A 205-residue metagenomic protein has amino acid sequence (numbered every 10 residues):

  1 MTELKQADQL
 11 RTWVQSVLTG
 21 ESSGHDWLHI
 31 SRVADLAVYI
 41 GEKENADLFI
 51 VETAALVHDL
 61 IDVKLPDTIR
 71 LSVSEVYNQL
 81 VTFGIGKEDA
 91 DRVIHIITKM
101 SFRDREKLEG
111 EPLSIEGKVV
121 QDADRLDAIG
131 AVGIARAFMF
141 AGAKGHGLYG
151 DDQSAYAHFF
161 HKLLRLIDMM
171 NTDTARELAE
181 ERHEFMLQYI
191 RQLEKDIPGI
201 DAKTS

Functional and structural regions predicted by a protein language model:
T2, L18-W27, S31-E44, V57 (+2 more regions): Divalent metal-dependent phosphate-bond-processing catalytic cores, especially two-metal-ion Mg2+/Mn2+ enzymes that act
Q9-G20: Generic N-terminal amphipathic, Lys/Arg-enriched alpha-helix
S16, L80-K99: Active-site-proximal helix-loop elements at catalytic-domain edges
W27-A34, E52, A90-T98, L187: Short, well-structured alpha-helical segments
V33, R70-T82: An active-site-proximal "capping" alpha-helix that borders the catalytic cofactor pocket
A46-L48, D89: Membrane-helix interface segments
L48-P66, S72, I94-R103: His-Asp-centered metal-binding catalytic motifs of divalent-metal-dependent phosphohydrolases/nucleases
